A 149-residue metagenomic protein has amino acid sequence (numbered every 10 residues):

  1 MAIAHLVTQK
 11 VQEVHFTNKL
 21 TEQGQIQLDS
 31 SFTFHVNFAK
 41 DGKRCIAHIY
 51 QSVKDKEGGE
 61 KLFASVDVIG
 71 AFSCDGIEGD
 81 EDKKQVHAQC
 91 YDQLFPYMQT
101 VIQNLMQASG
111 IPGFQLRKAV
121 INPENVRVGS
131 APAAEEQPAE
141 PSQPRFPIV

Functional and structural regions predicted by a protein language model:
M1-Q93, T100-Q103, Q107-V149: N-terminal intrinsically disordered, cationic/polar leader segments that include organellar targeting peptides
